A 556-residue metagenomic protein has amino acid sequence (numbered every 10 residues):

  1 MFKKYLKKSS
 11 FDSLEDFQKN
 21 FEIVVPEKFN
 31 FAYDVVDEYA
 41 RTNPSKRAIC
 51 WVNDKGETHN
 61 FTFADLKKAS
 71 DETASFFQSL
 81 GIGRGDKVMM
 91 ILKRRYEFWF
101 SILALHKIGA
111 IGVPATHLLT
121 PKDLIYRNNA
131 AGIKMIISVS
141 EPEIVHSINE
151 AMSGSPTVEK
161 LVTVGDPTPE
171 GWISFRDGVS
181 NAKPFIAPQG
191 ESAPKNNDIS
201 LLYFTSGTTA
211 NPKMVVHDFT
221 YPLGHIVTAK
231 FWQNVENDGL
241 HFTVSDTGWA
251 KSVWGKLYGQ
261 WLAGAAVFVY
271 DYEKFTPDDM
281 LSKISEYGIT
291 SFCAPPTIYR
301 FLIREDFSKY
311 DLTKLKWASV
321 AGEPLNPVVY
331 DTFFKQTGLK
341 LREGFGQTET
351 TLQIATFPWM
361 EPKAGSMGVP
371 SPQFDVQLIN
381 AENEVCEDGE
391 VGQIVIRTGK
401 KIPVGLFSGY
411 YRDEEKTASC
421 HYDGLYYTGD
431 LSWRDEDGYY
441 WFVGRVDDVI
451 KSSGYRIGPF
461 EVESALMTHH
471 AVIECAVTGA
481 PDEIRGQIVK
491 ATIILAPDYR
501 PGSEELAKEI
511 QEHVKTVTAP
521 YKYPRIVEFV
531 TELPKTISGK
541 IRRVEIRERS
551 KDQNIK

Functional and structural regions predicted by a protein language model:
P44-R47, T163-E170, S180-F204, N211 (+1 more regions): Conserved pre-ATP/AMP-binding loop-to-beta segment of ANL
S45, I49-L103, T120-I125, S174-S180 (+1 more regions): Conserved AMP-binding/adenylate-forming core of the ANL superfamily
H59-A64, S200-G224: Conserved AMP-binding A3 loop
L103, K107-S180, P497: Structural core segment of the AMP-binding/adenylate-forming
L119, I125-R127, I136-E141, F292 (+5 more regions): AMP-binding/adenylate-forming catalytic core of the ANL superfamily
L223-T243, T247-T290, E305: Conserved AMP-binding/adenylation subdomain of ANL enzymes
L262, I289-C293, I303-K363, D375: Gly/Ser/Thr-rich phosphate-binding loop
Q373, E384-S419, I457: Conserved ATP/PPi-binding loop(s) of AMP-dependent carboxylate-activating enzymes
